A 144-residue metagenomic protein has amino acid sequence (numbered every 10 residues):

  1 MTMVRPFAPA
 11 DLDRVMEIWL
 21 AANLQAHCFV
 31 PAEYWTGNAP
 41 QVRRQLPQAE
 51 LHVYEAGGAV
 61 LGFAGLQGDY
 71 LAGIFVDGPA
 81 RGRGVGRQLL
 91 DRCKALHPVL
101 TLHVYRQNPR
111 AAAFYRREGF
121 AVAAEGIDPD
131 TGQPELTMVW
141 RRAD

Functional and structural regions predicted by a protein language model:
M1-A10, W140, D144: Conserved N-terminal entry element of GNAT/NAT acetyltransferase domains
L12, M16-R43: Conserved GNAT-fold acetyl-CoA-binding loop/helix
Q41-V53, Y70: A short helix-loop-beta-strand connector motif used in the catalytic cores of GNAT acetyltransferases and, in some
E50-G62: Conserved beta-hairpin
Y70-R81, Y105: A short, internal acetyl-CoA/4′-phosphopantetheine-binding micro-motif in the GNAT/acyltransferase core
G82-A95, A113-R117: Conserved acetyl-CoA-binding loop-helix of GNAT-fold acetyltransferases
A95-Q107: Conserved GNAT acetyl-CoA-binding A-motif
R116-E125: Conserved acetyl-CoA-binding loop of GNAT-fold acetyltransferases
